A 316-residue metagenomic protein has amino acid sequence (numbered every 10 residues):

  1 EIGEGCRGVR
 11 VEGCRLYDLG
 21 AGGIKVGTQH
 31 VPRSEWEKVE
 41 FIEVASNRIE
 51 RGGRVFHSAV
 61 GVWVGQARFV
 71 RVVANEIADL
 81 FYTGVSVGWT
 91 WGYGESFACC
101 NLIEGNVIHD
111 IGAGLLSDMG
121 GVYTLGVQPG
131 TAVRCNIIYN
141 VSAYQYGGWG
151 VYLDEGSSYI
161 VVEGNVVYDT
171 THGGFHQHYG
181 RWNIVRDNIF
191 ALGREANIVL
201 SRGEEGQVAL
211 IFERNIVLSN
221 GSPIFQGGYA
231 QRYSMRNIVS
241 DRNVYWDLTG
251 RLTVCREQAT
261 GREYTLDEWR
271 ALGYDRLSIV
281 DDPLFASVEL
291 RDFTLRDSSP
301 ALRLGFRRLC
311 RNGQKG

Functional and structural regions predicted by a protein language model:
E1, G20-V26, G53-V60, F81-V87 (+8 more regions): Short glycine/acidic-rich loop motifs that flank beta-strands on beta-rich extracellular proteins
I2-E12, Q29-S46, W63-V73, T90-L102 (+6 more regions): Surface-exposed loop/turn motifs in large extracellular/passenger domains
Y139, Y168, N183: Extended polysaccharide-engagement surfaces of secreted carbohydrate-active enzymes
G180-N183, N188-G193, E205, R262: Active/binding-pocket-proximal capping segment
E205-G316: Acidic, glycine- and Ser/Thr-rich low-complexity intrinsically disordered tracts in extracellular/secreted proteins
